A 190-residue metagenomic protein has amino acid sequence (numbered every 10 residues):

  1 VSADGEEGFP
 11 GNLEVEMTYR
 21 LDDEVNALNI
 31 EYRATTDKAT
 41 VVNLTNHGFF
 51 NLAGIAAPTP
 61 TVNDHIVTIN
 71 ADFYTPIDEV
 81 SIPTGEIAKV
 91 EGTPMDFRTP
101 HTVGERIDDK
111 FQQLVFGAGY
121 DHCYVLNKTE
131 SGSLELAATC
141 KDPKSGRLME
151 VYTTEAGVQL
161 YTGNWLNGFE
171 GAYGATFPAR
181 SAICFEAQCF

Functional and structural regions predicted by a protein language model:
V1-F190: An exposed, glycine/acidic-rich loop-and-rim segment of catalytic or binding clefts
